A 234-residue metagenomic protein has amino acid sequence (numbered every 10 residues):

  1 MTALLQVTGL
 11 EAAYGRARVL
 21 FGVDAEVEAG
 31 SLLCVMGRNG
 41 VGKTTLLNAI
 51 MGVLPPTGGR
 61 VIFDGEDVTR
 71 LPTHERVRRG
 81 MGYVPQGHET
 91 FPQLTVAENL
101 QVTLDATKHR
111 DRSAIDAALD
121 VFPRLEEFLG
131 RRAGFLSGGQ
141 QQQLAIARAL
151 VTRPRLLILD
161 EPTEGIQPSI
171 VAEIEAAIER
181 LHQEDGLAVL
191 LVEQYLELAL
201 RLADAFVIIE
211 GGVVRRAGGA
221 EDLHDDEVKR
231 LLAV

Functional and structural regions predicted by a protein language model:
G15, L71, V96-S113, V121-P123 (+1 more regions): ABC-type ATPase nucleotide-binding domains, specifically the catalytic core motifs of the NBD
M36-R38: The feature captures the beta-strand-to-loop junction immediately N-terminal to the Walker
M51: Helix-to-loop junction immediately C-terminal to a conserved catalytic motif
P55, D67-H88, I115, E127-G130 (+1 more regions): ABC ATPase NBD coupling module
G59-E66, R79, D111-A114, R216-G218: Conserved ABC transporter NBD signature motif
R132-L136: Conserved ABC ATPase signature
A149-L150: ABC ATPase C-loop
A172-G186: Helical segment within the ABC ATPase nucleotide-binding domain
